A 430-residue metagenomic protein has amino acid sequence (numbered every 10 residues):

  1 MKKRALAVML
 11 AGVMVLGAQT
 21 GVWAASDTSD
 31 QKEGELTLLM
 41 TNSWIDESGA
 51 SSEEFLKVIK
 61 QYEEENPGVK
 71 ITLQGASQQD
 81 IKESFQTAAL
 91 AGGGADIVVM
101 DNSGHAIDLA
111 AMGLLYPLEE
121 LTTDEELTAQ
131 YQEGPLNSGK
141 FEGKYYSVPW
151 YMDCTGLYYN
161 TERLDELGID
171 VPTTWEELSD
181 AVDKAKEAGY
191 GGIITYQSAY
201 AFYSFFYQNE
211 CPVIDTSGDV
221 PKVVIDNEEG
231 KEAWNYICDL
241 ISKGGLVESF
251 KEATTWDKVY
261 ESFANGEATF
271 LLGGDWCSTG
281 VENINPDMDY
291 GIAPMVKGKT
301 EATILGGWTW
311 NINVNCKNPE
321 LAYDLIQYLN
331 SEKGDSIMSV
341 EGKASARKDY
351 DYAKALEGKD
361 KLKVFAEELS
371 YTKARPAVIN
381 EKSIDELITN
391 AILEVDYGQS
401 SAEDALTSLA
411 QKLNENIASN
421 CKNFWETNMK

Functional and structural regions predicted by a protein language model:
R4-V8, Q19-I107, A111, V171 (+4 more regions): Conserved N-terminal structural module of periplasmic/extracytoplasmic solute-binding proteins
L39-T41, K57-V58, H105, A201-S204 (+1 more regions): Extracytoplasmic/periplasmic substrate-binding proteins
S48, P117-Y131, C211-E232, N283-I284 (+4 more regions): Short, solvent-exposed loop/beta-turn-alpha elements that line the ligand-binding surface or hinge of extracytoplasmic
K60, Q79-Y116, T128-Y146, L157-Y158 (+4 more regions): Pocket-flanking alpha-helical
S77, D101-T155, D170, S179 (+6 more regions): Hinge/lid segment of periplasmic solute-binding proteins
I107-Y116, E133-D170, Y196-D219, S242 (+3 more regions): Periplasmic solute-binding protein
V182-K184, V220-K251: Glycine-centered hinge/linker elements that transmit conformational signals in sensory and ligand-binding systems
P286, Y290-A293, S339-E394, S419-K430: Long, aromatic- and glycine/proline-rich binding clefts that accommodate carbohydrate-like moieties
